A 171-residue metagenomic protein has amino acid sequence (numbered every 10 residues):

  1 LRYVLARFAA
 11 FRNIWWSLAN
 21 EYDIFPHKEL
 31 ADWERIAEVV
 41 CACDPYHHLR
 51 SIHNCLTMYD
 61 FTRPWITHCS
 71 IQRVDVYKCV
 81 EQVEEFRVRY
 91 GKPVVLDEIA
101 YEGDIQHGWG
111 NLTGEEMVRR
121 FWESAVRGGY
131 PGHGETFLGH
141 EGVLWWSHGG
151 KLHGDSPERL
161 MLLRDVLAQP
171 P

Functional and structural regions predicted by a protein language model:
L1-I99: Active-site neighborhood of glycoside hydrolase catalytic domains
N20, A37, T113, V126 (+1 more regions): Short, isolated positions within intrinsically disordered regulatory regions of eukaryotic proteins
P26-A31, I105-G114, S147-G149: Short, flexible/disordered intra-domain loops and linkers
E29, D75, T113, L152-R159: Residue-level preference for long, well-ordered alpha-helices that form the structural scaffold of enzyme catalytic
C55-F61, V88-V95, W109-L112, E116 (+1 more regions): Noncatalytic linker/hinge segments flanking ATPase motor cores
I71-D75, E102, W109-M117: Short charge-dense sequence patches
E102-I105, M117-P171: Aromatic- and carboxylate-lined catalytic core of secreted/periplasmic carbohydrate-active enzymes
